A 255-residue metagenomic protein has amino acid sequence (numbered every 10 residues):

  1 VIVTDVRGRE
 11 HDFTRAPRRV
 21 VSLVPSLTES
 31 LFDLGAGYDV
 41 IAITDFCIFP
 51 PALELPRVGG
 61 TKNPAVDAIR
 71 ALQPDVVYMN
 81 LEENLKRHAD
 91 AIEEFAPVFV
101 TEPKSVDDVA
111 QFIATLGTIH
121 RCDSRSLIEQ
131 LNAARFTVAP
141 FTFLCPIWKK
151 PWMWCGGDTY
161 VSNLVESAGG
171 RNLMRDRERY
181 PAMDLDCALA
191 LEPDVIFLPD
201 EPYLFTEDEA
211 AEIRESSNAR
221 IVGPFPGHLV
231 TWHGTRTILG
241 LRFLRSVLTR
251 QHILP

Functional and structural regions predicted by a protein language model:
V1-P255: N-terminal ligand-binding lobe of clamshell/alpha-beta domains
